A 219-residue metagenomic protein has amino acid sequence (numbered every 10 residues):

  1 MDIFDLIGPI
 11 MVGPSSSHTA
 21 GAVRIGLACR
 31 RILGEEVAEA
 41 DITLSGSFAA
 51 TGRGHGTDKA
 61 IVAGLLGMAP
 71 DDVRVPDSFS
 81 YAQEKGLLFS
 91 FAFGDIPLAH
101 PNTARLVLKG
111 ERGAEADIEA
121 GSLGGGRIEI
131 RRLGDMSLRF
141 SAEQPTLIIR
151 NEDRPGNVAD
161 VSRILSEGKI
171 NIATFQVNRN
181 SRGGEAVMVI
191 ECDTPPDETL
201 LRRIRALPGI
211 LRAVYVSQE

Functional and structural regions predicted by a protein language model:
M1-I10, A40-T43: Short, hydrophobic/aliphatic alpha-helical segments
G8-G26: Conserved phosphate/anionic-ligand binding catalytic regions in large, soluble enzymes, centered on
I32-D41, L108: Non-transmembrane, aqueous-exposed alpha-helical and coiled segments at domain scale
D41-E84: A structural-propensity feature for long, helix-poor, extended segments
T51-K59, P101-T103, V187-E191: Short glycine/threonine-rich loop-to-helix capping motif typified by GTGT followed within a few residues by an Asp-Pro
L66-A116: Contiguous domain-boundary segments centered on the initiation and propagation of an alpha-helix
F91, I118-E219: A conserved regulatory-domain signal marking ACT and ACT-like small-molecule sensing domains and adjacent regulatory
